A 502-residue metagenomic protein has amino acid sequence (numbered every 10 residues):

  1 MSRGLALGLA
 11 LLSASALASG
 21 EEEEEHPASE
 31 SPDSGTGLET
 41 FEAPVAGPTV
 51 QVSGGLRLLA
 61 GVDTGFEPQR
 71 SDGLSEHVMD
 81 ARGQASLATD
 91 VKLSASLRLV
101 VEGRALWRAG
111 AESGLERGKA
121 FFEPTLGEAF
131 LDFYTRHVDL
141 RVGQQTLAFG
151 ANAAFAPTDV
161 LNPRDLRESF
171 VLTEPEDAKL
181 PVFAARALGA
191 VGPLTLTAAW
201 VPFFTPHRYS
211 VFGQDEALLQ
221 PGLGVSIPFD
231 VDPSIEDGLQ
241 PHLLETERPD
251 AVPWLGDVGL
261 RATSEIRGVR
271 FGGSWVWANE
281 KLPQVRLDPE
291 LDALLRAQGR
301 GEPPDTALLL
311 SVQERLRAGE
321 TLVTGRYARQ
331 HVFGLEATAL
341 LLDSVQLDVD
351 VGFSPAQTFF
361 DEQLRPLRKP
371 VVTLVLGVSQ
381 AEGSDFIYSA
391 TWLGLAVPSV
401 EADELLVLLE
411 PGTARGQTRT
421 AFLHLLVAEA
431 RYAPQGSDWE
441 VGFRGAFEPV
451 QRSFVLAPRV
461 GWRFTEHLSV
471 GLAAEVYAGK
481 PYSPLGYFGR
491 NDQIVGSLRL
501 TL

Functional and structural regions predicted by a protein language model:
L17-V78, Q84-A88, K92-A95, E102 (+3 more regions): N-terminal periplasmic/intermembrane-space "pro-region" immediately following the signal or transit peptide
L58-P68, A105-A109, T135-H137, T146-A148 (+10 more regions): Transmembrane beta-strands of outer-membrane beta-barrel pores
G73-A81, G118-E123, P175-D177, P249-W254 (+5 more regions): Replace "Gram-negative outer membrane beta-barrel proteins" with "bacterial and organellar outer membrane beta-barrel
Q84-L87, E128-F130, A184-R186, R248 (+6 more regions): Membrane-embedded beta-strand positions in outer-membrane beta-barrel channels/transporters
D90-Q220, G224-V225, R267, G479: Outer membrane beta-barrel
A95-L99, H137-L140, P193-L196, G268-F271 (+4 more regions): Repeated loop/turn-to-beta-strand initiation elements of outer-membrane beta-barrel proteins
W275-A278, T338, L342-D361, R365-A446: Detector for outer-membrane/organellar transmembrane beta-barrel domains, recognizing the amphipathic beta-strand
G489-L502: Outer-membrane beta-barrel "beta-signal"
